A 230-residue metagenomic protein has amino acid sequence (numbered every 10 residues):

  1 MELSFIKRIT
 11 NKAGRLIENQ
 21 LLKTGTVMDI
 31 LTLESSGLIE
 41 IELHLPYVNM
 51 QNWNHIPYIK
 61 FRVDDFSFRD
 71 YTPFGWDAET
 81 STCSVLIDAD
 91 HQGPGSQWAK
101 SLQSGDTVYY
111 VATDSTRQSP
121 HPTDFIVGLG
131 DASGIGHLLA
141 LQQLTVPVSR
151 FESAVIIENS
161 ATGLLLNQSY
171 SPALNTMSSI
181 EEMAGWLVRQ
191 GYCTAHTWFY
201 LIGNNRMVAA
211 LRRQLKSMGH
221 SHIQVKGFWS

Functional and structural regions predicted by a protein language model:
M1-S230: Extended, composition-driven regions rather than compact fold-specific motifs
